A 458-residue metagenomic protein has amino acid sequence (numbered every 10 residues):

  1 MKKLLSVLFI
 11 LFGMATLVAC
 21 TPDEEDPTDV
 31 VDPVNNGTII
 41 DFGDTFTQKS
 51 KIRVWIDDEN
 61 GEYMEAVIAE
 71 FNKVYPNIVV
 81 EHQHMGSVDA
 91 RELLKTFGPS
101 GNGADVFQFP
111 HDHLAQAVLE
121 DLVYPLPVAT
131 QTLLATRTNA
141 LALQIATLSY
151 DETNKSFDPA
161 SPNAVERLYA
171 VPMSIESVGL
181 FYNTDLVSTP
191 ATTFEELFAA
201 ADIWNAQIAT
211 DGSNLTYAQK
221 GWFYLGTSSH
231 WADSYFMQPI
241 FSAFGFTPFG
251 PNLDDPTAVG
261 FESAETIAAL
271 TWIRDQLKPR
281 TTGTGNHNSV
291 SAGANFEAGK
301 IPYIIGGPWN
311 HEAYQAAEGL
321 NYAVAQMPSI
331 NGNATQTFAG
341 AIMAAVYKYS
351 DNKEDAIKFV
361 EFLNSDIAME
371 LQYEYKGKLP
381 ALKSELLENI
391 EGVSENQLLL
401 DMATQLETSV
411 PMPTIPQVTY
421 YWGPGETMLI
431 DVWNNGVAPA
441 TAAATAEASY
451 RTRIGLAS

Functional and structural regions predicted by a protein language model:
V34-G43, H111-S177, E196, G212-A218 (+2 more regions): Hinge/lid segment of periplasmic solute-binding proteins
T45, V128-A140, T189, L215-T227 (+4 more regions): Short, solvent-exposed loop/beta-turn-alpha elements that line the ligand-binding surface or hinge of extracytoplasmic
E70-E152, T184-T192, G293-N295, P302-Y303 (+1 more regions): Extracytoplasmic "Venus flytrap"/periplasmic binding protein-like
V79, V165-R167, D275-K278, Q315-K378 (+1 more regions): Extracytoplasmic/periplasmic substrate-recognition and gating elements
K155-S174, V178, F198-A258, I301: Extracytoplasmic/periplasmic solute-binding protein
A200-A201, N252-N286: Glycine-centered hinge/linker elements that transmit conformational signals in sensory and ligand-binding systems
A325, E374-G423, D431: Long, aromatic- and glycine/proline-rich binding clefts that accommodate carbohydrate-like moieties
T404-S458: Conserved C-terminal helix/tail region of periplasmic/extracytoplasmic solute-binding proteins
